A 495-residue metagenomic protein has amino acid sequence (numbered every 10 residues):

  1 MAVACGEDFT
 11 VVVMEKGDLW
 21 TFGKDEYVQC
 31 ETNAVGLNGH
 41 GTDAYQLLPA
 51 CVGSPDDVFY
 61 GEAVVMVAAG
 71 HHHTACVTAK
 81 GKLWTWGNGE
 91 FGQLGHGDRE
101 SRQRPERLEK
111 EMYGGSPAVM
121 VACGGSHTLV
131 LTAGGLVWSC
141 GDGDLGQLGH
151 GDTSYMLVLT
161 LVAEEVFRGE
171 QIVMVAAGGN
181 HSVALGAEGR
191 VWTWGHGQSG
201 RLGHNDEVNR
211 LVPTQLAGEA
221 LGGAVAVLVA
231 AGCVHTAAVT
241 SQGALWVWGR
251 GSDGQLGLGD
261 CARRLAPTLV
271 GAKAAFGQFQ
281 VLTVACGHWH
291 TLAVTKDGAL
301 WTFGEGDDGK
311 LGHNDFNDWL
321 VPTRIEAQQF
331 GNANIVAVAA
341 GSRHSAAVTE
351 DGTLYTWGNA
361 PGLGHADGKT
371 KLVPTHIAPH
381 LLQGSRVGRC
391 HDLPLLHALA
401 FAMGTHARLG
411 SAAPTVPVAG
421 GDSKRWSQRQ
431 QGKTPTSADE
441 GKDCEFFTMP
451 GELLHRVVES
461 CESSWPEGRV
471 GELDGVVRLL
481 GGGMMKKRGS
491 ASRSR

Functional and structural regions predicted by a protein language model:
E7-D8, G17, H71-H72, K80-G81 (+10 more regions): Short coil/turn segments that connect the beta-strands within blades of beta-propeller domains
F9-V12, T21, H73-C76, T85 (+10 more regions): Conserved core positions of repeat-based scaffolds
W20-L48, W84-R104, W138-V158, W192-V212 (+3 more regions): Short glycine/serine- and acidic-residue-enriched loop/turn motifs that recur at repeat junctions
V58-E62, Y113-P117, F167-Q171, A220-V225 (+3 more regions): Short glycine-/Asp-/Thr-/Trp-enriched loop segments that recur within the blades of beta-propeller repeat domains
S342-V387: Blade-level signature of beta-propeller repeat domains, shared across WD40, Kelch, NHL, RCC1 and BNR/Asp-box propellers
Q383-R495: Cullin-RING E3 adaptor/co-adaptor recruitment helices
